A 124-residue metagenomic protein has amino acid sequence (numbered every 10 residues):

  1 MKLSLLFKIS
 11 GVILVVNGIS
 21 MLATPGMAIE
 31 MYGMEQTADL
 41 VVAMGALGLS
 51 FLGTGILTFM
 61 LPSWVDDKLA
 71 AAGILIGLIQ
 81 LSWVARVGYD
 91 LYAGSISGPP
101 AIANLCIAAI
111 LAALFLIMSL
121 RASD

Functional and structural regions predicted by a protein language model:
M1-I13, L69-I76: Interfacial segments of alpha-helical transmembrane regions
L3-L6, L14-V41: Membrane-helix boundary elements
V16-S20, L40-P62, L75-S82: Core segments of alpha-helical transmembrane spans in multipass integral membrane proteins
G26-A28, G55-W64, R86-A93: Membrane-helix exit/interface motif
G33-V41, S95-C106: Non-cytosolic membrane-interface motifs at loop->transmembrane helix junctions
A72-V87, I107-L111: Hydrophobic alpha-helical membrane segments
V84-I102, L120: Membrane-helix boundary connector in multi-pass membrane proteins
A109-D124: Membrane-water interface at the C-terminal end of transmembrane alpha helices
